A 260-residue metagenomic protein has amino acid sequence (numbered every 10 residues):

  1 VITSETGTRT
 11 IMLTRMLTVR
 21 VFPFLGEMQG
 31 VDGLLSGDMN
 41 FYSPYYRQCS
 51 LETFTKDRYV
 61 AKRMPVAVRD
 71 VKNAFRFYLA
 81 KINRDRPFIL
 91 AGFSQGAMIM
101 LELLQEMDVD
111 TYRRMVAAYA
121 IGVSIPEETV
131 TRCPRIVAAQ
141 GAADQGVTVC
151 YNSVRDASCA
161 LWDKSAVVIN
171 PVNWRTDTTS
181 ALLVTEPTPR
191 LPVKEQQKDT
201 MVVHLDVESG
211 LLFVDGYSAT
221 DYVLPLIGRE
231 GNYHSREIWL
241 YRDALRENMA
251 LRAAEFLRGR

Functional and structural regions predicted by a protein language model:
V1-I2, N40-Y45, I89-L90, A117-A120 (+1 more regions): Structural recognition of the beta-strand scaffold that forms the well-ordered cores of secreted hydrolase catalytic
I2-R86, A219-R260: Active-site catalytic motif of lipid deacylating hydrolases and related acyltransferases
T10-M12, T53, M98-M100, E127-T131 (+1 more regions): Extracytoplasmic/secreted cell-surface and envelope-processing proteins
M28, I99-E106: Short, well-ordered amphipathic alpha-helices
Y46-C49, F93-Q95, A120-S124: An acidic- and aromatic-residue-enriched active-site/binding cleft used to recognize and process polar
D70-R84, Q105-E255, G259-R260: Surface cap/lid and interfacial helix-loop subdomains adjacent to catalytic sites that gate substrate access
L90-M100: Gly/Ala-rich beta-loop-alpha elbow adjacent to hydrolase catalytic centers
